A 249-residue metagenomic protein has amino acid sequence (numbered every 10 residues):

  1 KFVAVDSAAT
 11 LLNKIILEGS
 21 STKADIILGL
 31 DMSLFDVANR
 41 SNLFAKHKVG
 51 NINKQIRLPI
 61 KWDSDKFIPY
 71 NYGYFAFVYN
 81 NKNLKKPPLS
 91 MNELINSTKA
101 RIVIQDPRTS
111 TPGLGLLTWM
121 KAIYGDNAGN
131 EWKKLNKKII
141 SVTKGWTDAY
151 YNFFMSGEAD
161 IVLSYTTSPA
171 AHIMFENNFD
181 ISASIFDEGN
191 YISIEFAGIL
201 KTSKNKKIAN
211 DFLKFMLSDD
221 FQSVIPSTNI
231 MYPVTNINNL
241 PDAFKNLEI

Functional and structural regions predicted by a protein language model:
D6-N13, T22-A159: Extracytoplasmic ligand-binding site segments that recognize negatively charged/polar headgroups
S33-V37, M155, A159-D180, N229: A ligand-binding cleft/hinge motif common to bilobed small-molecule-binding domains
A45-N53, D65-P69, N92, I161 (+2 more regions): Short beta-strand->loop
I56-R57, G73, K133-N136, T143-K144 (+3 more regions): Periplasmic-binding protein-like
A76-N83, K121, S193-I208, V224-S227: A bilobed periplasmic-binding-protein/Venus flytrap-type ligand-binding module shared by bacterial periplasmic
Y150, T167-A171, E188-N190: Short, catalytically relevant binding-site loops at active-site mouths
L200-I249: Mature extracytoplasmic/periplasmic domains
